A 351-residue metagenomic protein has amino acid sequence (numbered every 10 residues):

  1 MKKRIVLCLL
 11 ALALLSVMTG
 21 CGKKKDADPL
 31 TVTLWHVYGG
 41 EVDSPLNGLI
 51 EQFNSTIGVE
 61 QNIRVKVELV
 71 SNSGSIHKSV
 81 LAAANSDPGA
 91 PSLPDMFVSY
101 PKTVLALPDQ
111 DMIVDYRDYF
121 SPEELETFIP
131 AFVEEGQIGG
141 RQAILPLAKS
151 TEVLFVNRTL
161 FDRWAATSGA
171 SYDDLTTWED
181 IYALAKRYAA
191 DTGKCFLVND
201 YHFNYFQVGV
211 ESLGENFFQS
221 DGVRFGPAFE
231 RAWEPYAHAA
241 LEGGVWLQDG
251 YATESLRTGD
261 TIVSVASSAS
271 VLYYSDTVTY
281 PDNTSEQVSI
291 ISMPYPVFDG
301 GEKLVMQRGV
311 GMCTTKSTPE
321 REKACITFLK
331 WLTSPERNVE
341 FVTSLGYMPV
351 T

Functional and structural regions predicted by a protein language model:
L7-C8, M18-T103, D299, K323 (+2 more regions): Conserved N-terminal structural module of periplasmic/extracytoplasmic solute-binding proteins
G39, S99-T103, S150, H202-F203 (+2 more regions): Beta->alpha turn/N-cap motifs
V59-F128, R163-T167, I262-V263, P281-S285 (+1 more regions): Extracytoplasmic "Venus flytrap"/periplasmic binding protein-like
L69-A82, T176-D180, V245-T258: Short helix-initiation/N-cap motifs at beta->coil->alpha
N85, E242-G244, P281-M348: Extracytoplasmic/periplasmic substrate-recognition and gating elements
V98-V153, D162, E179-Y182, Q287-P296: Hinge/lid segment of periplasmic solute-binding proteins
G139-E152, E179-A228, V263: Extracytoplasmic/periplasmic solute-binding protein
Y182-R187, Q219-G250, Y295: Glycine-centered hinge/linker elements that transmit conformational signals in sensory and ligand-binding systems
